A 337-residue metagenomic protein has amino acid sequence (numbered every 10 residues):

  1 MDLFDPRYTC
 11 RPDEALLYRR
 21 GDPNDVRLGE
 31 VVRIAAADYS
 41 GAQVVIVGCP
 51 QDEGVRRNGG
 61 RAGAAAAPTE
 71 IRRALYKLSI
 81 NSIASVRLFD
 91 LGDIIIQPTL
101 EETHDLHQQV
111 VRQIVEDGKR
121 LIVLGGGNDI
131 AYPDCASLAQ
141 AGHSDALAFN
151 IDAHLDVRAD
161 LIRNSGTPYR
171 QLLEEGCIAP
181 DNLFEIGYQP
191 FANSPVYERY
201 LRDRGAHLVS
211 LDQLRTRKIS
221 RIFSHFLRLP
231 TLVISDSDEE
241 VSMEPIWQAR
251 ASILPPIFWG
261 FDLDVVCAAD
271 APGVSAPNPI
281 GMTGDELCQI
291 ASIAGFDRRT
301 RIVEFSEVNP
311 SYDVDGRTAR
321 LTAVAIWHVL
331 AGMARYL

Functional and structural regions predicted by a protein language model:
D2-C49, E53-L337: Conserved alpha-helical scaffold segments that buttress catalytic/binding sites
